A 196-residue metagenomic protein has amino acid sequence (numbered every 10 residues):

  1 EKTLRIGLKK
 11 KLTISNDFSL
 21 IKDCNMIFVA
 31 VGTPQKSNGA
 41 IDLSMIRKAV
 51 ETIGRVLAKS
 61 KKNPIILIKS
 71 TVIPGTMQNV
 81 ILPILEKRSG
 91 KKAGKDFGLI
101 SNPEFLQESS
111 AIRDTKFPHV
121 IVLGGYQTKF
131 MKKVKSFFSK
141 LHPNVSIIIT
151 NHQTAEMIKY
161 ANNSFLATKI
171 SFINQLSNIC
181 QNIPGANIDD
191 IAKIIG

Functional and structural regions predicted by a protein language model:
E1, L67, I121: Conserved N-terminal glycine-rich FAD pyrophosphate-binding loop of Rossmann-like flavoproteins
E1-M26, G32-I41, L85-K91: Conserved N-terminal Rossmann-fold NAD(P) cofactor-binding segment
V29-G32, S70, G125-Y126: Glycine-rich, N-terminal phosphate-binding loop of Rossmann-like dinucleotide-binding domains
Q35-F105: Rossmann-like NAD(P)(H) cofactor-binding subdomain of soluble oxidoreductases
P83-N102, L106-G196: Internal alpha-helical scaffold of NAD(P)-dependent oxidoreductase catalytic cores
